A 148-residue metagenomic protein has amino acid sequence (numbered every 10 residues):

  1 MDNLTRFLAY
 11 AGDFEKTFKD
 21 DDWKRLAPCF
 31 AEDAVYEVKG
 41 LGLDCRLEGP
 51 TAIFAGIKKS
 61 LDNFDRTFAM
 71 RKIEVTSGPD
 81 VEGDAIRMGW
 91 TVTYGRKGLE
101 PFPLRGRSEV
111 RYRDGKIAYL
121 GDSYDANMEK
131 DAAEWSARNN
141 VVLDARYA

Functional and structural regions predicted by a protein language model:
M1-P28, E32, R138-A148: Short, low-complexity N-terminal intrinsically disordered segments enriched in polar/charged residues
N3, L61-A148: A beta-strand edge to alpha-helix "cap/lid" segment located at domain peripheries
L4, K24-I86: A solvent-exposed, acidic/Ser-Thr-rich amphipathic alpha-helical stretch
L4, L8, G12-F14, D20 (+6 more regions): Alpha-helical interaction segments
Y10-A11, V38, G42, G95: Residue-level detector of alpha-helix boundaries and kinks
A11-F14, F18, F30, I57 (+3 more regions): Hydrophobic alpha-helical core bundles mediating ligand binding, dimerization, or RNAP-core interactions
F18, V35-Y36, E100-P101: Short hydrophobic/aromatic segments of transmembrane alpha-helices and their interfaces
